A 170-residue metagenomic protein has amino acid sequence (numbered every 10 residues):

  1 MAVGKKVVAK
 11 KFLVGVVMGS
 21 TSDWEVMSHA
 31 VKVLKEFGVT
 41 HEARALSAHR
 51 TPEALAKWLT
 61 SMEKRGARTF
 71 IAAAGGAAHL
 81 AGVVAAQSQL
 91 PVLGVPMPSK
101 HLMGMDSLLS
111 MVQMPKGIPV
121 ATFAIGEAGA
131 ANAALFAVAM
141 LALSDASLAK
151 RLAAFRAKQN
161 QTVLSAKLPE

Functional and structural regions predicted by a protein language model:
A9-R50: Glycine-rich phosphate/diphosphate-binding loop of Rossmann-like nucleotide-binding domains
F12, V39-T40, L90, Q113-F123: Glycine/charged-rich beta-loop-alpha catalytic/anionic-binding loops adjacent to active sites
D23-S28, P52-L55, A74-V83, L102-M105 (+1 more regions): Short glycine/serine/threonine-rich phosphate/pyrophosphate-binding segments that cradle anionic phosphate groups
A43-K64: N-terminal beta-loop-helix "entrance" segment that forms/cooperates in small-molecule cofactor or anionic ligand
W58-K100: Glycine-rich phosphate-binding loop
K100-K150: Short, glycine-/small-residue-rich phosphate/pyrophosphate-handling segment
A133, L141-E170: Glycine-rich phosphate/pyrophosphate-binding loop and the adjoining helix
